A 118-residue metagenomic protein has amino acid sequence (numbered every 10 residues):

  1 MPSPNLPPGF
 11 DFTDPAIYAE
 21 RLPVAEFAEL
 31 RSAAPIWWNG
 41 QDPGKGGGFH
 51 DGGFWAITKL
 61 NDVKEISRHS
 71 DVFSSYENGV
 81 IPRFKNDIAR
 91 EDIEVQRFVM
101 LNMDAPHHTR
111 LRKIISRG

Functional and structural regions predicted by a protein language model:
M1-G118: Active-site substrate-recognition loop segments, prototypically the cytochrome P450 B′-helix/B-C loop
